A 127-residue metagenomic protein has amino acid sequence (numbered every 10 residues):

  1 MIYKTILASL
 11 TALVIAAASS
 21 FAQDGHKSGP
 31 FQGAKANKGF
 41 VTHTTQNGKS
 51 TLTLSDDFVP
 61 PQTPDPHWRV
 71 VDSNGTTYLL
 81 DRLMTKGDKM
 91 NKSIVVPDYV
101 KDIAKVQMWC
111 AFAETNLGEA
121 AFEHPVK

Functional and structural regions predicted by a protein language model:
M1-A8: Bacterial N-terminal signal peptides that target proteins for export
A8-A16: Bacterial N-terminal signal peptides
F21-N47, K127: Transition segment at domain starts
L52-F58: Short amphipathic, basic-aromatic surface patches that mediate peripheral association with negatively charged
H67-V71: Beta-strand signatures of extracellular beta-sandwich domains
D72-T76, F112, V126: Solvent-exposed strand-loop boundary residues in beta-sheet-rich modules
N74-K101: An anionic, turn-rich surface loop/hairpin at beta-sheet edges that serves as a generic interaction/coordination patch
V96-A121: Short, exposed beta-strand-loop hairpins at the edges of beta-sheets in extracellular/periplasmic proteins
